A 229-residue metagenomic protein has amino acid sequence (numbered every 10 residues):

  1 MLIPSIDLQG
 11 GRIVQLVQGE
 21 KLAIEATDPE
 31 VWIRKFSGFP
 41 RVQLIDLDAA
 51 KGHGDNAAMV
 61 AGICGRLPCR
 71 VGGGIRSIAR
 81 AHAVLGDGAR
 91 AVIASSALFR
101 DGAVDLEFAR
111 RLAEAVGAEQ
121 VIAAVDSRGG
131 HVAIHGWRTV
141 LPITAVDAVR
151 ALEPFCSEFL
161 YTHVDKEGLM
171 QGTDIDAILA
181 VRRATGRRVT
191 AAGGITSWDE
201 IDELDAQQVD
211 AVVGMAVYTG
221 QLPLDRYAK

Functional and structural regions predicted by a protein language model:
L2-L8, V42-L44, C69-G73, V92-A94 (+4 more regions): Hydrophobic faces of well-ordered beta-strands that scaffold small-molecule active sites in alpha/beta enzyme cores
L8-L22, L85, A89-E167: Conserved anion-binding
V17, V132-A145, L169-G172, L179-A180 (+3 more regions): Active-site-adjacent loop and "lid" segments of alpha/beta metabolic enzymes
G19-F36: Short catalytic helix/loop segments, enriched in acidic residues and glycine and frequently bearing histidine
V31-I45, L152-F155, F159: Catalytic domains of carbohydrate-active enzymes, especially glycoside hydrolases
R41-D55, S96-G102, Y161-Q171: Glycine-rich, proline-tolerant flexible connector loops at the mouths of alpha/beta enzymes
A58-V60, C64-V92, D176-A211, Y227: Catalytic cores of alpha/beta
A103-A115, R182, I201-K229: C-terminal helical cap(s) of enzyme catalytic domains, especially alpha/beta-barrels
